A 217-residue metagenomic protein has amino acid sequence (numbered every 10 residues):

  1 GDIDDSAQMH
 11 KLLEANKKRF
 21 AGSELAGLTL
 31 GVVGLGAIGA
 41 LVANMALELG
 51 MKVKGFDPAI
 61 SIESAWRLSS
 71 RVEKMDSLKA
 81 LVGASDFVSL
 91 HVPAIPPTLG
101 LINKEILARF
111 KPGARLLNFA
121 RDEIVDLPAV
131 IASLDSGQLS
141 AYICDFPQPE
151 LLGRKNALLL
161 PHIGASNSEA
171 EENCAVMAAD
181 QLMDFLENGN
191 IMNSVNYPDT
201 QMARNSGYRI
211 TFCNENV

Functional and structural regions predicted by a protein language model:
G1-T29, E187-V195: Phosphate-binding beta-alpha-beta segment of Rossmann-like dinucleotide-binding domains, i.e., the NAD(P)
L28, V33-G36: Glycine-rich Rossmann-fold phosphate-binding loop(s) that bind the pyrophosphate of adenine dinucleotide cofactors
G39-A40: N-terminal Rossmann-fold NAD(P) dinucleotide-binding loop
M45-A46, F110: Aromatic pocket-lining residues of Rossmann-like dinucleotide-binding sites
E48-K52: Residues at the starts of beta-strands that form the adenosine-phosphate
K54, P58-L151, S166: Rossmann-like adenosine-cofactor binding region
P112-R204, T211: Rossmann-like dinucleotide-binding domain for NAD(H)/NADP(H)
F212-V217: Short, surface-exposed ligand-recognition loops at beta-strand->loop->(often short) alpha-helix junctions that present
